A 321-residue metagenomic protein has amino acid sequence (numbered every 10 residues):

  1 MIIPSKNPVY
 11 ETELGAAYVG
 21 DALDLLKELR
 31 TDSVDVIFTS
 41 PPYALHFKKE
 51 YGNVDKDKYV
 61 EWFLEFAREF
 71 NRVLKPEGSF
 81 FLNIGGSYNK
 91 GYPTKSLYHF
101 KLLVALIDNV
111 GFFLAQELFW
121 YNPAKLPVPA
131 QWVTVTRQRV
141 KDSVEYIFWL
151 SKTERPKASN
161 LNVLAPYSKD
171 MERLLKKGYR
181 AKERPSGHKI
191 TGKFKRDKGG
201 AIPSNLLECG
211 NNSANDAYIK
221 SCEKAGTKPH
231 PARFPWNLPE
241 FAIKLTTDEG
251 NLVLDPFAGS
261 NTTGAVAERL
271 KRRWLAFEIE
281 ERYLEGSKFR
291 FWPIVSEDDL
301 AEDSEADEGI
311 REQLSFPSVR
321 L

Functional and structural regions predicted by a protein language model:
I2-G286, I294, F316, L321: Core catalytic lobe of class I
V19-D24, S304-R311: Conserved SAM/SAH-binding loop
K288-E308: DNA/chromatin major-groove-contacting recognition/catalytic segments
